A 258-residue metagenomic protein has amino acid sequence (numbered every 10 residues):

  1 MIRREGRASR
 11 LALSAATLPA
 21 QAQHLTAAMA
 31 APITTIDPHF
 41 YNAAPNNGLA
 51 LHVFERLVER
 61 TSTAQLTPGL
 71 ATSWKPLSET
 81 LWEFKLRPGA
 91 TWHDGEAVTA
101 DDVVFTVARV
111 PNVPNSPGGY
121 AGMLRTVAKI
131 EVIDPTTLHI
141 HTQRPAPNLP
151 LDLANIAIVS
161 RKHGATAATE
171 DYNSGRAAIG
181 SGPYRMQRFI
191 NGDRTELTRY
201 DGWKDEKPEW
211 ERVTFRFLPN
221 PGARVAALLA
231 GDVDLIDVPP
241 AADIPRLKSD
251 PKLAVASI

Functional and structural regions predicted by a protein language model:
A15-P19: N-terminal signal peptide c-region/cleavage motif recognized by signal peptidases
Q23, P245-I258: Ligand-binding "clamshell"
Q23-P32, T72, L81-F84, V103-V107 (+5 more regions): Short, well-ordered beta-strand elements
A28-S78, A108, N115, A177-G180: N-terminal lobe/hinge region of extracytoplasmic solute-binding protein
T72-S116, H139, R224-A227: Aromatic- and charge-enriched surface segment that lines or borders ligand/interaction sites
K75, A121-H163: Surface-exposed binding/hinge segments that line and control ligand-binding clefts or catalytic entry sites
A154-P208, R212, G222, A230: Gly/Pro-rich hinge or "lid" segments in bacterial periplasmic/extracellular proteins
Y200-R246, I258: Ligand-site clamp/hinge motif
